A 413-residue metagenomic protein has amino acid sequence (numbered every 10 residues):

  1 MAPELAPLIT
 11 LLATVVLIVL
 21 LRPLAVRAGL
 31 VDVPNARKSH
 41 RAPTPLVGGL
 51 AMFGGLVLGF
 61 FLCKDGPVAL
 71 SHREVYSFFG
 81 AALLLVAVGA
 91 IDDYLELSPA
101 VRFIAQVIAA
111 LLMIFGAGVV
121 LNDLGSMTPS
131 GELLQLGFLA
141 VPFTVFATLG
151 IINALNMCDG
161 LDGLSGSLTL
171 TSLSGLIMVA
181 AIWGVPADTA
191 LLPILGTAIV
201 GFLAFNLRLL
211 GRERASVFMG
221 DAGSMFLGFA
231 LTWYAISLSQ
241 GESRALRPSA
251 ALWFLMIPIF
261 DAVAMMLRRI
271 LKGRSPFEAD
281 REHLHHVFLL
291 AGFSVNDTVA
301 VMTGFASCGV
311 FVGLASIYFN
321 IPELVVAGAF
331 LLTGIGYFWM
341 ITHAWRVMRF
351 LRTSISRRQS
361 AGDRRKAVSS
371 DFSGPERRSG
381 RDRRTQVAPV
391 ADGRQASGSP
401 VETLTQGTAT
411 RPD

Functional and structural regions predicted by a protein language model:
M1-F260: "…together with the soluble PPM/PP2C metallo-phosphatase catalytic core" -> "…together with the soluble PPM/PP2C
P3, L238-P375, R381-V387, P400-D413: C-terminal membrane-associated helical module and adjoining short loops/tails
F218, G398-V401: Intrinsically disordered, low-complexity regions
S379-G380, G393-Q395: Structured alpha-helical
